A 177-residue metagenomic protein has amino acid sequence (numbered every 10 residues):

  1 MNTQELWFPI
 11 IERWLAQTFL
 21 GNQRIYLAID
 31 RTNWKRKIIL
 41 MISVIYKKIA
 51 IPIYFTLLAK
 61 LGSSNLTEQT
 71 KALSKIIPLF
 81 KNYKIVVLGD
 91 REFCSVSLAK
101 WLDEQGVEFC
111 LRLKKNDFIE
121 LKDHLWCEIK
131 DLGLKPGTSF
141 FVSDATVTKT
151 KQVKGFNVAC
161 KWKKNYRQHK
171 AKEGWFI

Functional and structural regions predicted by a protein language model:
M1-Q4, R31: N-terminal accessory alpha/beta regions
T3-W14, L20-I25, R36, Y46-I177: Single, function-defining residue in the core of a domain
A28-L40: An active-site-proximal beta-strand-loop segment
S43: Acidic (Asp/Glu)-rich catalytic clusters
